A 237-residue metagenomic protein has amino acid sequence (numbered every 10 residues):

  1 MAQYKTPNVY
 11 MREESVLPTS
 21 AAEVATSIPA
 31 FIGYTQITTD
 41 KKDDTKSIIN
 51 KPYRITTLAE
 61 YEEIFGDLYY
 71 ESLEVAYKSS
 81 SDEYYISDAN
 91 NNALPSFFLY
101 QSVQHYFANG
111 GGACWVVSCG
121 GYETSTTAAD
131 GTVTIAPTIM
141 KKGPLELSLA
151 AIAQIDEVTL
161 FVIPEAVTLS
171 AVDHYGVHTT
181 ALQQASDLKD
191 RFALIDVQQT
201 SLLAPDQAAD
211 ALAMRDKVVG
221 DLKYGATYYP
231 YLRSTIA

Functional and structural regions predicted by a protein language model:
M1-A237: Surface-exposed assembly/interface segments
